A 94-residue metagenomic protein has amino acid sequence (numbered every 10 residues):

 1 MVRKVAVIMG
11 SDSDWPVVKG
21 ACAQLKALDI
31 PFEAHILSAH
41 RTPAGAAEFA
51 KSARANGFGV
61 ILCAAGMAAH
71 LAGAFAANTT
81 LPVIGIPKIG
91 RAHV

Functional and structural regions predicted by a protein language model:
M1, A46, A69: Residue-level detector of functional hotspots within protein domains
R3-R41: Glycine-rich phosphate/diphosphate-binding loop of Rossmann-like nucleotide-binding domains
P16, A44, H70: Residues that form or flank phosphate/diphosphate-binding pockets in enzymes that use nucleotide phosphates
V18-A21, A46, F75: Hydrophobic packing residues within well-ordered alpha-helices of enzyme cores
Q24, H40, A44, A65 (+1 more regions): A sequence-level detector of short, solvent-exposed, charge-rich linear segments
F32-N56: N-terminal beta-loop-helix "entrance" segment that forms/cooperates in small-molecule cofactor or anionic ligand
F49-P87: Glycine-rich phosphate-binding loop
I89-V94: Conserved small/polar residues in nucleotide/adenosyl-binding loops
